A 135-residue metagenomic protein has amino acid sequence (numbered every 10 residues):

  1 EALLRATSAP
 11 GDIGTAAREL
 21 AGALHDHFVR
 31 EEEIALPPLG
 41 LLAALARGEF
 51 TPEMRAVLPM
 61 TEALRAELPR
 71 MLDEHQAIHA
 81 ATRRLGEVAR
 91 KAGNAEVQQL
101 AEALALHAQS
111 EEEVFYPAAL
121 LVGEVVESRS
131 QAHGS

Functional and structural regions predicted by a protein language model:
E1-S135: Small-residue-biased structural context
